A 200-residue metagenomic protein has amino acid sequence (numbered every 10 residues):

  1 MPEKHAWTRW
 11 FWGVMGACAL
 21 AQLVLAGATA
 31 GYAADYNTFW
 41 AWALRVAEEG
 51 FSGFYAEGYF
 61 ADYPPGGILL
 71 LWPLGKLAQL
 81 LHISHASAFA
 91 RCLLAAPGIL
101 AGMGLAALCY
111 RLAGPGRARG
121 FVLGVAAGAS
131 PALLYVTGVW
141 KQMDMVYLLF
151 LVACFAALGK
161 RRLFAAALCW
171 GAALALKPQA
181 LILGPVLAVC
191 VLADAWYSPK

Functional and structural regions predicted by a protein language model:
M1, L183-K200: Perimembrane helix-loop-helix junctions
M1-V24, R111-L123: Start-transfer (signal-anchor) and selected internal transmembrane alpha helices of multi-pass inner/ER membrane
C18, L123-P131, W170, L174: Short helix- or helix-capping micro-motifs that position conserved polar/aromatic residues at function-defining sites
D35-D62, G66, K76-I83: Extracytosolic helix-loop segments that constitute the early lumenal/periplasmic catalytic or substrate-binding loops
C92-G116: Transmembrane-helix motifs of polytopic, lipid-linked glycan transferases
L108, V146-L163: Specific aromatic-rich, kink-prone transmembrane helix
C109-P131, K160, F164-A165: Transmembrane-helix signature of polytopic, membrane-embedded enzymes that assemble or transfer cell-envelope glycans
G138-V146: Short acidic/glycine- and proline-prone juxtamembrane loop motifs at membrane-interface regions of multi-pass membrane
